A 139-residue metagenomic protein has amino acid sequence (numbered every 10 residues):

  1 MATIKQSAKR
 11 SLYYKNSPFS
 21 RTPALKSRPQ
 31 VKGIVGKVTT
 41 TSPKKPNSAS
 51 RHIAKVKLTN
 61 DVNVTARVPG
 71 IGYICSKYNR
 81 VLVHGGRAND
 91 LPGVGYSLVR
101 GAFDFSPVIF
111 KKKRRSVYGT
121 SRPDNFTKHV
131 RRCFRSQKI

Functional and structural regions predicted by a protein language model:
M1-Q6, I139: N-terminal mitochondrial targeting presequence
I4-V130: Compact, Lys/Arg-rich rRNA/RNP-binding cores from ribosome-related proteins
P123, R132-I139: Helix-rich terminal scaffold detector
